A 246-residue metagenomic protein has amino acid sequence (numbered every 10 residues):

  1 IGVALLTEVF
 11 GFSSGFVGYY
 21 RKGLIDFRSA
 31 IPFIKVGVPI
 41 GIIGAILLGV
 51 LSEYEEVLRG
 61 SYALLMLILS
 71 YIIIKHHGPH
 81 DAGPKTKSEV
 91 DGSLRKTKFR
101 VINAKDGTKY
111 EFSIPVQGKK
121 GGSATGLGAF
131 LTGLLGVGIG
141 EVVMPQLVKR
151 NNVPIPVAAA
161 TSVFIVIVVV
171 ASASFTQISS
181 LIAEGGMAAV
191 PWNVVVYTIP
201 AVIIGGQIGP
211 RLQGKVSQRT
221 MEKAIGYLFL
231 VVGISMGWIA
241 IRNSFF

Functional and structural regions predicted by a protein language model:
I1-V9, I34, V38, A159-V170 (+2 more regions): Transmembrane helix-bundle signature of multi-pass membrane transporters/permeases
L6-G18: Transmembrane alpha-helices of multi-pass small-molecule transport proteins
V9-F12, L67-S70, I167-V170, S174 (+1 more regions): Small-residue-rich packing faces within the transmembrane alpha-helices of Major Facilitator Superfamily
S14-V17, E141, F175, S179: Membrane-embedded alpha-helices of multi-pass transport/permease systems
G18-A129, K149, S179-F246: Juxtamembrane transmembrane-helix boundary motif
G126-G136, V169: Transmembrane alpha-helix interface/packing and boundary motifs in multi-pass membrane proteins, characterized by
V142-V157: Interfacial segments of multi-pass membrane proteins
